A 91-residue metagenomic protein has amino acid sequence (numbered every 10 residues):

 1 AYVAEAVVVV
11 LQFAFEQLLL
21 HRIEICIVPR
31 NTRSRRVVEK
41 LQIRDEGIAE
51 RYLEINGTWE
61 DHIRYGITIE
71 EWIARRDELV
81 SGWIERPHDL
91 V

Functional and structural regions predicted by a protein language model:
A1-V91: Acyl-donor (CoA/ACP) binding surface of acyl/acetyltransferases
